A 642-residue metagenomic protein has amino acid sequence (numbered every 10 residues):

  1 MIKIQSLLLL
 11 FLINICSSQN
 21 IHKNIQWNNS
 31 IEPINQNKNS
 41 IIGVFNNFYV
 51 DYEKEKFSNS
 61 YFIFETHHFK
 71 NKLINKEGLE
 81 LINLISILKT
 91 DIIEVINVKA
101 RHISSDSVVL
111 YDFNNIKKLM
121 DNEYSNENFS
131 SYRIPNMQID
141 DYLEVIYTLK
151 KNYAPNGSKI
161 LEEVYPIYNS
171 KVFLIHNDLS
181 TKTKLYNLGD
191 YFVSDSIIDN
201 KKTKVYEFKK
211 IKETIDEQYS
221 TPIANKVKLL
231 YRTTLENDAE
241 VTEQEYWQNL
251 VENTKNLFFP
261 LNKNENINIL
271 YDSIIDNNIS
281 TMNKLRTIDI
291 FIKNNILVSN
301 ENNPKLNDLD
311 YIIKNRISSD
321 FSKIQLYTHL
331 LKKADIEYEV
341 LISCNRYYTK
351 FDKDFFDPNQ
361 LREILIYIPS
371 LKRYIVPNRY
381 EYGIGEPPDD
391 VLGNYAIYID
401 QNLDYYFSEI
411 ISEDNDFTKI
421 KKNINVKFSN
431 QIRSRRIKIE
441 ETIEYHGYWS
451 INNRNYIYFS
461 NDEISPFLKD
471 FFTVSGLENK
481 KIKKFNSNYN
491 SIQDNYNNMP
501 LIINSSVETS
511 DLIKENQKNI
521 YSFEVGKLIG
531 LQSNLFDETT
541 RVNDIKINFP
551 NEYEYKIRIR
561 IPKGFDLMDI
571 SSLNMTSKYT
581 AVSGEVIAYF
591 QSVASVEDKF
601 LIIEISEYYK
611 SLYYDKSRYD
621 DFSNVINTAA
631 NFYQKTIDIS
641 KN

Functional and structural regions predicted by a protein language model:
M1-K23: Bacterial Sec-dependent N-terminal signal peptides
Q19-N642: A sensor for short, sequence-defined functional sites
